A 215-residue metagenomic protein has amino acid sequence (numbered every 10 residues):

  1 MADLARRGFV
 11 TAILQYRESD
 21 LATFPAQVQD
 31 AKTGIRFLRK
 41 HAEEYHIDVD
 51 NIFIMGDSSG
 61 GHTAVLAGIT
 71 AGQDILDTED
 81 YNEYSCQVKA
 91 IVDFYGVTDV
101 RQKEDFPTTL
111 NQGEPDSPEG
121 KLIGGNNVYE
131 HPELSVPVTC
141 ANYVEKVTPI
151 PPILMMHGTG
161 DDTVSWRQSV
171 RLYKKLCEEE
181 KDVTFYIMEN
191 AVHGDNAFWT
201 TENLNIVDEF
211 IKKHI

Functional and structural regions predicted by a protein language model:
M1-I215: Alpha/beta-hydrolase superfamily serine-hydrolase fold, recognizing
